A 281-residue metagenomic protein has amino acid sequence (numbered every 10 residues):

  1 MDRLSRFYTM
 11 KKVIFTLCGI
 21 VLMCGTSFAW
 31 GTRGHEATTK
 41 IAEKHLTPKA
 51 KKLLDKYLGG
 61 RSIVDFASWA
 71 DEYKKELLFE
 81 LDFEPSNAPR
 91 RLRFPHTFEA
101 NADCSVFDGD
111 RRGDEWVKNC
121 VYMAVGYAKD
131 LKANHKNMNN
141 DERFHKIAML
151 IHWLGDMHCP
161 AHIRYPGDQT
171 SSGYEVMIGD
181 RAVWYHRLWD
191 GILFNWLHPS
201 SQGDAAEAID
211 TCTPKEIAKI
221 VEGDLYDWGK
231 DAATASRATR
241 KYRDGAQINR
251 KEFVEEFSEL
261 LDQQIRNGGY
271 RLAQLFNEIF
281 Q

Functional and structural regions predicted by a protein language model:
M1-T9: Short, Lys/Arg-enriched N-terminal segments with co-localized hydrophobic residues within the first ~10-30 amino acids
K11-T16: Sec-dependent signal peptide recognition, specifically the positively charged N-region followed immediately by
I20-V21: Repetitive helical segments and hydrophobic/amphipathic motifs
C24-T26: N-terminal signal peptide c-region/cleavage motif recognized by signal peptidases
F28-W153, P160-Q281: N-terminal, motif-rich segments that launch catalysis or mediate targeting to/interaction with membranes, typified by
